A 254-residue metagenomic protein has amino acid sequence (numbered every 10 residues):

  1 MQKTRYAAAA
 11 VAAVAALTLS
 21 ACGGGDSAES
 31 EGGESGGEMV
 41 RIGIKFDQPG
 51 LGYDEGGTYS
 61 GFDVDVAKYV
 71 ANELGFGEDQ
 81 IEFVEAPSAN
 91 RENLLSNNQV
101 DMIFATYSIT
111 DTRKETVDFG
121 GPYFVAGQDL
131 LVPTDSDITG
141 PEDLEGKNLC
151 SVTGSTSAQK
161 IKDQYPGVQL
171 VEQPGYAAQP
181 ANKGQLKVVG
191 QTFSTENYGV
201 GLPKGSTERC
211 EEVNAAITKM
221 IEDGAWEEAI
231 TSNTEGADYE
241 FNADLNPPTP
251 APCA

Functional and structural regions predicted by a protein language model:
A16-A21: C-terminal motif of bacterial Sec signal peptides marking the signal peptidase cleavage site
G23-D26: Bacterial signal peptide processing site
G36-I103: Extracytoplasmic small-molecule ligand-binding "clamshell" domains of the periplasmic binding protein/Venus flytrap
I42, F46-P49, Y59-E73, S108 (+1 more regions): Bilobed "Venus flytrap"/periplasmic-binding protein-like clamshell domains and structurally analogous long
K45, F124-V132, P180-A215, A237-A254: Periplasmic-binding protein-like
E78, S96-A105, K147-C150, P166-Q169 (+1 more regions): Alpha-to-beta junction loops
E82-D143: Acidic, polar ligand-binding/catalytic clefts
T106-E115, K160-D163, P174-T195: A ligand-binding cleft/hinge motif common to bilobed small-molecule-binding domains
